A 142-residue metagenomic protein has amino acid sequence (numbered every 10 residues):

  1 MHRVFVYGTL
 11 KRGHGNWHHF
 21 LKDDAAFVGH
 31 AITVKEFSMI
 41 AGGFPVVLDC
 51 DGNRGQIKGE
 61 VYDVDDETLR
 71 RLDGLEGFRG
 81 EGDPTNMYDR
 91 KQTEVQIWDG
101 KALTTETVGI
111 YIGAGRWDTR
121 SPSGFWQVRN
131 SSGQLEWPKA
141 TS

Functional and structural regions predicted by a protein language model:
M1-S142: Glycine-aromatic micro-motifs
